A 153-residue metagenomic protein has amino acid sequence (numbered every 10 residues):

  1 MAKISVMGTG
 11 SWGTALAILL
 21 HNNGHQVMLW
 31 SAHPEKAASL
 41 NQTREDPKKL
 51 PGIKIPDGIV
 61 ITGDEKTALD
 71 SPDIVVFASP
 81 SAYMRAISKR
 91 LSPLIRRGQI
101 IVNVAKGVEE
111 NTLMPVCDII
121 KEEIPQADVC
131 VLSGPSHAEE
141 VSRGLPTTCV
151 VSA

Functional and structural regions predicted by a protein language model:
M1-P51, V60-G63, R90: NAD(P)+-binding Rossmann beta1-loop-alpha1 motif at the extreme N-terminus of oxidoreductases
M28, P56, V104, V108: Conserved short-loop catalytic and cofactor-binding motifs
L29, V151-S152: Short, hydrophobic beta-strand segments that form beta-sheet elements in well-ordered domains
E35, R44-L50, K54-P56, N103 (+3 more regions): Residue-level signal for pocket-adjacent positions within structured domains
P51-V60, P125-A127: A short helix-to-beta-strand connector/capping loop
T62-D70, I74-P146, A153: Rossmann-like NAD(P)(H) cofactor-binding subdomain of soluble oxidoreductases
